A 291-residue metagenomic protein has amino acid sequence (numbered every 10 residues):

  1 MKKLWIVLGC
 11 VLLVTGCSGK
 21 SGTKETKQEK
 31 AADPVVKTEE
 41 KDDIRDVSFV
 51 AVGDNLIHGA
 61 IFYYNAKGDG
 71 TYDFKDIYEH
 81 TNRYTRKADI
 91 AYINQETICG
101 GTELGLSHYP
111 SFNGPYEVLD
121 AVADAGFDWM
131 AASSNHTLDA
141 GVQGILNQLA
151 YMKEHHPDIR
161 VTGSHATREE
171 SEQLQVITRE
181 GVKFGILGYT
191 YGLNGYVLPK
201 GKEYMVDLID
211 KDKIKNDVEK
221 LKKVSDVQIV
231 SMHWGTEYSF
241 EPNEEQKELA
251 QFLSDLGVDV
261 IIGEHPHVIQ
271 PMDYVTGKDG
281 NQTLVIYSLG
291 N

Functional and structural regions predicted by a protein language model:
M1-G22: Sec-dependent N-terminal signal peptides of Gram-positive bacterial secreted proteins and lipoproteins
C17-N291: Acidic, metal/ion-coordinating pockets
